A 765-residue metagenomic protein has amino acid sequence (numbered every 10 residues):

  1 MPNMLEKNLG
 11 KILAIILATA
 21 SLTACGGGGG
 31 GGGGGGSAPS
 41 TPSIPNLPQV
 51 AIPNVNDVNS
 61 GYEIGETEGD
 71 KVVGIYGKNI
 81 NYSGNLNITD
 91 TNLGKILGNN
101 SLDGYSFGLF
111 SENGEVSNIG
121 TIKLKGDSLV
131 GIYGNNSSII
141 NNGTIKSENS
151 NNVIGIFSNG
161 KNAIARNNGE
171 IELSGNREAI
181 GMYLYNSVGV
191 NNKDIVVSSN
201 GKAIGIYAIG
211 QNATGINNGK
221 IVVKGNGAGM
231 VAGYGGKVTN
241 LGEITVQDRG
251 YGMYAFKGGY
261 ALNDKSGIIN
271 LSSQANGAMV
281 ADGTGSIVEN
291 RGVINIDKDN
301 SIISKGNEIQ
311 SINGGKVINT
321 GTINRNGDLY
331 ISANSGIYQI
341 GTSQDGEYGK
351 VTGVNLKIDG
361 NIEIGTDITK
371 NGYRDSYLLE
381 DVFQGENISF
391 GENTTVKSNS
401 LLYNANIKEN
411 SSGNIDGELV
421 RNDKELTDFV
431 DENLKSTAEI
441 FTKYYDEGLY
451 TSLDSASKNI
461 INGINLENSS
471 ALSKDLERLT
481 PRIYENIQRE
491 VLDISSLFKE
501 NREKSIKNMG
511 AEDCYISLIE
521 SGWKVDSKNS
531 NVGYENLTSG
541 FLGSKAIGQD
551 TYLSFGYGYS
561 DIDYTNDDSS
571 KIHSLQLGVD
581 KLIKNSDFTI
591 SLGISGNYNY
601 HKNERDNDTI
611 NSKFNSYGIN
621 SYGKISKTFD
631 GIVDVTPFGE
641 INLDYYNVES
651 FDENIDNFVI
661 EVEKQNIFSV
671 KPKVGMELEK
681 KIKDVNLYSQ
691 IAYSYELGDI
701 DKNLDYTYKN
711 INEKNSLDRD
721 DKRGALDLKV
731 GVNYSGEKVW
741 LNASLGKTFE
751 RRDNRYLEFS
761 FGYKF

Functional and structural regions predicted by a protein language model:
T23-A24: C-terminal motif of bacterial Sec signal peptides marking the signal peptidase cleavage site
G34-P53, S343-Y348, I368-S539: Outer-membrane translocation/initiation segment of Type V secreted surface proteins
P48-Q49, E68-S83, L93-F110, K125-Y133 (+9 more regions): Extracellular beta-strand/beta-solenoid scaffold signature
I303-E380: Extracellular beta-strand/loop-rich repeat segments of large surface/secreted proteins
K458-G631, S744-R751: Outer membrane beta-barrel translocator domains of Type V secretion systems
I516-L518, L553-F555, I590-I594, G623 (+6 more regions): Membrane-embedded beta-strand positions of outer-membrane beta-barrel proteins
K528-G533, T565-D568, Y600-F614, N647-I667 (+1 more regions): Solvent-exposed, glycine/polar-rich loop segments of beta-barrel outer-membrane systems
S574-G578, E661-F765: Outer membrane beta-barrel transmembrane domains
